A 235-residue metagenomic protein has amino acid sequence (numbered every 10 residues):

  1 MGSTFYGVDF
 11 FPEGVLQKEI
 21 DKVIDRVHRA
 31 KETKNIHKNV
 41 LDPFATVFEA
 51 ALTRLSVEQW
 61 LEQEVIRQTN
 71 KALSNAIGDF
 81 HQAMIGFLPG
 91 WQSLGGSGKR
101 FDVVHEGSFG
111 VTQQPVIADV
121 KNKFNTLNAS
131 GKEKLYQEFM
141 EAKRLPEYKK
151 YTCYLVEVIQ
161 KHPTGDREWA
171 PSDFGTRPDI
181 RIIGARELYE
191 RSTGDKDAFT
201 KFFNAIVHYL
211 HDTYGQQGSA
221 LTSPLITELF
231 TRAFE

Functional and structural regions predicted by a protein language model:
M1-D79: Interdomain/boundary linker segments immediately adjacent to catalytic/signaling cores
P12, P89, R181-A185: Helix N-cap / beta->alpha transition motif
A72-G95: Short N-terminal edge-element motif at the start of the domain
H81, V103-V104, G131-Y136: "Short basic amphipathic alpha-helical interaction patches in structured regions
G95-F101: A short, well-structured beta->alpha microelement
F101-G107, T112-L127: Conserved catalytic cores of phosphodiester-cleaving nucleases, focusing on short active-site segments
N122-G184: Catalytic cores of nucleic-acid endonucleases
V158-E235: Domain-level recognition of nuclease-like catalytic cores that cleave nucleotide substrates
